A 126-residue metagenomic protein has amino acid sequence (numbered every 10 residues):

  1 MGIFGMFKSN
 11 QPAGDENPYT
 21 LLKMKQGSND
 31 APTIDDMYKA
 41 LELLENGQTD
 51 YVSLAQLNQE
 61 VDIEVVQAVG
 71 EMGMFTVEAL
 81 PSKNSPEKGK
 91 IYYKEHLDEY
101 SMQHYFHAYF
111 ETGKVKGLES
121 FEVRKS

Functional and structural regions predicted by a protein language model:
G2-S126: Acidic, proline/glycine-rich low-complexity IDRs
